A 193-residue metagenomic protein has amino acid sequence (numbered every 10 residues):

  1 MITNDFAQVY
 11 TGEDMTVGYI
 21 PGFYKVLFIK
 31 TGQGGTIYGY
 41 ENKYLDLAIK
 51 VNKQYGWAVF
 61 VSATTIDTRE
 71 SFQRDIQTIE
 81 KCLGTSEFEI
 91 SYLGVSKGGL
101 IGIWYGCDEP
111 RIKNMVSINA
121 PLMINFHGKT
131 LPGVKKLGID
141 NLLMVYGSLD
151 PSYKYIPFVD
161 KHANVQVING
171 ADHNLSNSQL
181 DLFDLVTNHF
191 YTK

Functional and structural regions predicted by a protein language model:
G12-E13, G18-G56, F60: Short, surface-exposed "cap/lid" segments of acyl-processing enzymes
I29-K30, I118, I168: Alpha/beta-hydrolase
K43, I66-T85, W104: Alpha/beta-hydrolase active-site loop
K81-G138: Primarily recognizes the serine-hydrolase "nucleophile elbow" in alpha/beta-hydrolase and SGNH/GDSL folds
F126, P151-P157: Conserved alpha/beta-hydrolase "acid-adjacent" motif
L137-G138, M144-Y146: Short beta-strand/loop motif that positions the catalytic acidic residue of the alpha/beta-hydrolase fold
A171-L180: Catalytic histidine-centered segment of alpha/beta-hydrolase-like enzymes
Q179-K193: Catalytic active-site module of serine/aspartate enzymes centered on a nucleophile-bearing elbow/loop
